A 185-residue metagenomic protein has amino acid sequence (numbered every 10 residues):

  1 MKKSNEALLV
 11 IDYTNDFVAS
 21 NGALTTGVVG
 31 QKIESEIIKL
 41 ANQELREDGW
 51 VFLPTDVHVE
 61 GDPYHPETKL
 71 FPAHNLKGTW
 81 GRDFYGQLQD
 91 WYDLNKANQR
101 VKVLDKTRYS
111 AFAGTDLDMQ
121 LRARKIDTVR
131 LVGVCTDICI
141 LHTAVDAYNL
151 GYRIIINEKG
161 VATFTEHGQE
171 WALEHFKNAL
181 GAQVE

Functional and structural regions predicted by a protein language model:
M1-A7, E36-E47, P72-E185: Active-site-adjacent betaalpha module
A7-Y13: N-terminal nucleotide-binding beta1-loop-alpha1 segment
T14-S20: Short acidic, Gly/Ser-rich segments with clustered Asp/Glu that frequently serve as metal-coordination loops in enzyme
D16, V59-E60, A162-T163: Active-site loop signature of alpha/beta-hydrolase-fold enzymes
G22-G30, K69-N75: Short glycine-enriched, charge-decorated loop/helix-capping segments at active-site entrances that position
G27-K39: Loop-to-helix element that buttresses phosphate recognition and phosphoryl-transfer chemistry
G49-D56: Short beta-strand segments at enzyme active-site cores
E60-G78: Acidic/polar short surface loop at catalytic or gating sites that assists cofactor/ion binding and chemistry
